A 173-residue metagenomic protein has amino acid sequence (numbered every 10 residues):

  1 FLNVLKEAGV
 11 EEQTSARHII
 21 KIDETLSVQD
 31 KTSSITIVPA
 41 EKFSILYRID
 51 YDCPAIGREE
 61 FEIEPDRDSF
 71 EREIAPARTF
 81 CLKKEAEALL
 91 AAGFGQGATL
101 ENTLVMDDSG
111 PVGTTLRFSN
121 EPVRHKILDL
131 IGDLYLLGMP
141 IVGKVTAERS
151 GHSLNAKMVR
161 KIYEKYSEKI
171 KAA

Functional and structural regions predicted by a protein language model:
F1-A173: C-terminal regulatory domains involved in ligand/effector binding and gene-expression control
